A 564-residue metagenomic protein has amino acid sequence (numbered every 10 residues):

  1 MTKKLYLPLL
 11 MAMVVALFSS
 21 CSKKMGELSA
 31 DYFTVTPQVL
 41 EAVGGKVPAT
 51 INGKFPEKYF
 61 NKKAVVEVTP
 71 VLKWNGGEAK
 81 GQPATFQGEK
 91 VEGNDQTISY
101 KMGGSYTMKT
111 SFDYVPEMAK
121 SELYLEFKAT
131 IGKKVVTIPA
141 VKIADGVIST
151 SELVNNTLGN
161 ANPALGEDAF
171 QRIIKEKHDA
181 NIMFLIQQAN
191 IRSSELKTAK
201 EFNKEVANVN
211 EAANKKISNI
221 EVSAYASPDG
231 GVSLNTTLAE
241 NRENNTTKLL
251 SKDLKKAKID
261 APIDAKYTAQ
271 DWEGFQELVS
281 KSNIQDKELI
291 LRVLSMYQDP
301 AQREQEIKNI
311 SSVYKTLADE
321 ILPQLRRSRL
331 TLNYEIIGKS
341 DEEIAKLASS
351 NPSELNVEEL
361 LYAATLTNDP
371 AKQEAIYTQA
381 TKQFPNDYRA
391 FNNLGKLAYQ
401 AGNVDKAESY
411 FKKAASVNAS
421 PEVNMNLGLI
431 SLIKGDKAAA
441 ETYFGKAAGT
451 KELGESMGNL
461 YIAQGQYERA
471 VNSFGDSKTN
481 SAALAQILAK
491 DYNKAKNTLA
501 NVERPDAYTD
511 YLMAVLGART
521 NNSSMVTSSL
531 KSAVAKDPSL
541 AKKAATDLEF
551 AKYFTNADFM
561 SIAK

Functional and structural regions predicted by a protein language model:
T2-M513, G517-T546, K552, M560-K564: N-terminal targeting segments with Sec-dependent signals, encompassing both cleavable signal peptides and non-cleavable
